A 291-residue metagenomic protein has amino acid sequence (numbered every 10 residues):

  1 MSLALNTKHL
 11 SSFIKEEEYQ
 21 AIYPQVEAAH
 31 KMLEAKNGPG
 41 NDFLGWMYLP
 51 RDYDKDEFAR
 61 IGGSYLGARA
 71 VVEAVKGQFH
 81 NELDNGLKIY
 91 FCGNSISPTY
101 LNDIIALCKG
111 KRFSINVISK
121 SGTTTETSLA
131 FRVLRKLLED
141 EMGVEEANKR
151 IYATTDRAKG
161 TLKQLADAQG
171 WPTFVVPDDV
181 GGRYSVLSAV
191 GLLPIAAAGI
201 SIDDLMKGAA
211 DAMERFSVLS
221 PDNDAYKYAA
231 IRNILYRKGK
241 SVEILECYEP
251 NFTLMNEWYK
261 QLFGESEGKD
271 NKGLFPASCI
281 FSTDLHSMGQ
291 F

Functional and structural regions predicted by a protein language model:
M1-F58: Extended, charge-enriched "interface" segments that sit outside catalytic cores
N6-H9, D42, M47-F58, H80 (+2 more regions): Acidic catalytic cores of enzymes that act on phosphate-bearing nucleotides/polynucleotides
H9, E18-A21, A28, T161 (+3 more regions): Exposed alpha-helical structural elements
Q25, A29-M32, K36, L165 (+3 more regions): Residues that form generic nucleotide/phosphate-binding pockets
Q25-A28, M32, A70, A74 (+3 more regions): Residue-level detector of alpha-helical secondary structure
L33-K36, I104-C108, E141, L235 (+2 more regions): Hydrophobic helix-cap positions at the C-terminus of alpha-helices in RecA-like/P-loop ATPase nucleotide-binding cores
A59-L219: Glycine-rich phosphate-binding loops that contact phosphosugars or nucleotide phosphates
